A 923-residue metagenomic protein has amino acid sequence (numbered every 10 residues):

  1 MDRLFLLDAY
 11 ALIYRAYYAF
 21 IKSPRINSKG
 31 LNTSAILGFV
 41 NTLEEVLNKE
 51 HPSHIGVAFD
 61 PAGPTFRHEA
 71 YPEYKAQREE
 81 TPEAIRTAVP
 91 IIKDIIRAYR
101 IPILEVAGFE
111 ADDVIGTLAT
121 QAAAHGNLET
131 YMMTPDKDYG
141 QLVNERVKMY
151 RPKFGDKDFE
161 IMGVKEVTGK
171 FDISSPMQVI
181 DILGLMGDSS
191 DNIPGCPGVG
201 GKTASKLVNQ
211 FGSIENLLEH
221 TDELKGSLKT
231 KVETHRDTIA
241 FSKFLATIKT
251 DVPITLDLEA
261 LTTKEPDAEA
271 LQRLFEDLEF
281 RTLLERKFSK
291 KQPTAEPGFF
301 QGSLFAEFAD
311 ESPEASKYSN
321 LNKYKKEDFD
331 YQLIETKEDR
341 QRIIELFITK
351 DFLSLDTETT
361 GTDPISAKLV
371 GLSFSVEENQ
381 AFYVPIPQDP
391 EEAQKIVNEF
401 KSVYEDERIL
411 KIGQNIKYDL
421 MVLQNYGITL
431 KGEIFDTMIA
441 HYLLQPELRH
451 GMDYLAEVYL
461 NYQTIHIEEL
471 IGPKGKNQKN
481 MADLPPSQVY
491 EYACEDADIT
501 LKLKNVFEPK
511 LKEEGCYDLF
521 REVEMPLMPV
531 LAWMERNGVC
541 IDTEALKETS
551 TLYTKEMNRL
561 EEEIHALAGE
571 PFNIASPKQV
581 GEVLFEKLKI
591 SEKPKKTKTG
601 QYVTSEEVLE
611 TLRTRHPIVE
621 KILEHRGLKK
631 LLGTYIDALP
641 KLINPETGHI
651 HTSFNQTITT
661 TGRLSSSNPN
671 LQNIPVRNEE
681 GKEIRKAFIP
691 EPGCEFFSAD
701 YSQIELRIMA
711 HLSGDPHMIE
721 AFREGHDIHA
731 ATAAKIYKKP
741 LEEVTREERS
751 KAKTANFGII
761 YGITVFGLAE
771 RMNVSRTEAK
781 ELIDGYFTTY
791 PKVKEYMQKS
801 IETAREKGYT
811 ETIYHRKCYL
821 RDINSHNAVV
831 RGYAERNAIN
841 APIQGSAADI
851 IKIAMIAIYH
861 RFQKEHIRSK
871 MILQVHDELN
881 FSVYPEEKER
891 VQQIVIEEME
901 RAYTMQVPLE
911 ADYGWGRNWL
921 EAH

Functional and structural regions predicted by a protein language model:
M1-F59, G63-K75, T87-D94, R236 (+3 more regions): Extended, highly charged clamp/arch subdomains and adjacent linkers that form or line substrate-binding channels
D2, K22-I26, A76-I254, E457-Y459: Extended two-metal-dependent nuclease catalytic cores across DNA- and RNA-processing enzymes
R3-F5, R15-H54, P72-E73, Q77-A84 (+6 more regions): Conserved RNase H-like, two-metal-ion catalytic cores of nucleic-acid enzymes
L6-L7, M132-T134, L353-L355, I434-F435 (+2 more regions): Short hydrophobic beta-strand that contains or immediately precedes a catalytic carboxylate
E73-T87, N144-I173, K229-K231, F382-K401 (+3 more regions): Short alpha-helix plus adjacent loop in nuclease-associated cores
H235-Q388, E447, L455, I467 (+8 more regions): Conserved "right-hand" nucleotidyltransferase catalytic core of DNA-directed polymerases
L261-K264, I858-D912: C-terminal structured "cap/appendage" subdomains that terminate the fold
K479-A482, P529, R536, N644-T647 (+6 more regions): Conserved catalytic core of nucleic-acid polymerases
